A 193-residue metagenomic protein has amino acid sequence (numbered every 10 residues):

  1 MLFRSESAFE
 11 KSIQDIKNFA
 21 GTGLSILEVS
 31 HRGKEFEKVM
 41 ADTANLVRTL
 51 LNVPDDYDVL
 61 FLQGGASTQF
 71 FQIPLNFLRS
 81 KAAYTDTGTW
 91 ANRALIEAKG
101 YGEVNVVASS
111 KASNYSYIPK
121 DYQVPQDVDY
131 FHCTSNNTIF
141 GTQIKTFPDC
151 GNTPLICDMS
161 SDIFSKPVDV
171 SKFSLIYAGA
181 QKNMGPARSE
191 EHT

Functional and structural regions predicted by a protein language model:
M1-L2: Short, small-residue-biased leader/transition segments that mark boundaries at the very start of proteins
G21-Q69, T89, I96-E97: Conserved N-terminal alpha-helix of the aminotransferase class I/II PLP-enzyme fold
S67-F131: PLP-dependent aminotransferase-like
T85-D86, T134, G179-A180: Short beta-strand->loop
A98, S109-I163, L175: Active-site phosphate-binding strand-loop segment of PLP-dependent enzymes
K172-H192: Active-site PLP attachment segment
